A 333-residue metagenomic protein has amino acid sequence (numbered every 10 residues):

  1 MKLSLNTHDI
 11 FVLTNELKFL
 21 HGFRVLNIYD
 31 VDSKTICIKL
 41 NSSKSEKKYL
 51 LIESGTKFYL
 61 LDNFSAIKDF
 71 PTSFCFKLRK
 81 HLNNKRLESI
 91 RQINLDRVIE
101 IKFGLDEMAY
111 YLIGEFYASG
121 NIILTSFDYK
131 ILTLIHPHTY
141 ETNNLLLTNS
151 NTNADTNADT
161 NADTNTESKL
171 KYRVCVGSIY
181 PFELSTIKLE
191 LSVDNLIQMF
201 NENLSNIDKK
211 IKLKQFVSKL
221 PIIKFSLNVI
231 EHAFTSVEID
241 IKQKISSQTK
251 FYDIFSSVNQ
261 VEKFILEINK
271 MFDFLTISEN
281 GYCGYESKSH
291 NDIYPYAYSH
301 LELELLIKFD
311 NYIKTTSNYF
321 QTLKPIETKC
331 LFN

Functional and structural regions predicted by a protein language model:
M1-N333: Extended, highly charged segments
